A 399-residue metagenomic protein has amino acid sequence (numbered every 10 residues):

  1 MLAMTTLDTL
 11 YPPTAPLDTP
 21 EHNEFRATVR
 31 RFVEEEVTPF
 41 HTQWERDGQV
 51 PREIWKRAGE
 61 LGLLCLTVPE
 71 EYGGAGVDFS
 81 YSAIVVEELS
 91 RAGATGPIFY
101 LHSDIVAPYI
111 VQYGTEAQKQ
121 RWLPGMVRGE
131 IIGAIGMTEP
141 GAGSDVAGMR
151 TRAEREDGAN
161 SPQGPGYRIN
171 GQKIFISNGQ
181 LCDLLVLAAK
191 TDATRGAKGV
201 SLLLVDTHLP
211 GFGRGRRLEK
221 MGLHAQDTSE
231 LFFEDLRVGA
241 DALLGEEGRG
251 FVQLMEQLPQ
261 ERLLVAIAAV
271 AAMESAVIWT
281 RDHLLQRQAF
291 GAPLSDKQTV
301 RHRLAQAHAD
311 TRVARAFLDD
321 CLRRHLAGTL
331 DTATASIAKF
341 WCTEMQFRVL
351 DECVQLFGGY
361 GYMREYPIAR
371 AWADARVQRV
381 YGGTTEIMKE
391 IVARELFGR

Functional and structural regions predicted by a protein language model:
L2-A92, G96, Y113-Q118, G125-E130 (+7 more regions): Alpha-helical interface subdomain recognition
V77-F79, D145-A147, N178-C182, G196-G199 (+2 more regions): Short glycine/proline-enriched turns and hinge-like loops at secondary-structure junctions
F99, M126, G141-S144, F175-N178 (+2 more regions): Short Gly/Pro-enriched turn/cap motifs at secondary-structure boundaries
D104-Y113: Helix-loop "lid/cap" segments that line or gate small-molecule binding pockets
G129-M137: A short, Trp-centered hydrophobic/proline-enriched beta-strand micro-motif
G148, P210-G239: Flexible, small-/acidic-enriched active-site or ligand-binding loops
R150, G166, N170-R214: A short core secondary-structure module
L231-Q253: Long, acidic (Asp/Glu-rich), low-complexity accessory segments flanking structured domains
